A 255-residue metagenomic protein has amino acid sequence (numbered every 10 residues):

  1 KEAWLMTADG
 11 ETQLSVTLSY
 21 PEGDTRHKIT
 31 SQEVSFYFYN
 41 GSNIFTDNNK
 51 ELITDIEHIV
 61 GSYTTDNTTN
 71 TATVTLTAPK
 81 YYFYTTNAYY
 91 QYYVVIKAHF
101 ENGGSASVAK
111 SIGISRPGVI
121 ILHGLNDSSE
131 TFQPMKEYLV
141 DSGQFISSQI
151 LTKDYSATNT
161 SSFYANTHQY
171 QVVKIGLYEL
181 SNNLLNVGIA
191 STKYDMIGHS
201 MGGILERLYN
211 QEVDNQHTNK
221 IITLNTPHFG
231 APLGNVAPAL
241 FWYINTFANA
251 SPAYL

Functional and structural regions predicted by a protein language model:
K1-I114: Beta-strand-enriched, solvent-exposed domains that form extended recognition/catalytic surfaces
L14-V16, I120, I204: Hydrophobic beta-strand residues of extracellular immunoglobulin-like
S115-Y194, A239: Active-site catalytic motif of lipid deacylating hydrolases and related acyltransferases
Q133, E206-Q211: Short, hydrophobic alpha-helix immediately C-terminal to the catalytic nucleophile
Q149-T152, E206, F229: Short, well-structured secondary-structure segments
K174, Y178, S191, N210-L255: Helical cap/lid subdomain of alpha/beta-hydrolase-fold lipid enzymes that gates access to the catalytic pocket
V187-A190, M201-L205, V213-D214: Extracytoplasmic/secreted proteins and extracellular or luminal domains
I197-G202, E206, N225: Gly/Ala-rich beta-loop-alpha elbow adjacent to hydrolase catalytic centers
